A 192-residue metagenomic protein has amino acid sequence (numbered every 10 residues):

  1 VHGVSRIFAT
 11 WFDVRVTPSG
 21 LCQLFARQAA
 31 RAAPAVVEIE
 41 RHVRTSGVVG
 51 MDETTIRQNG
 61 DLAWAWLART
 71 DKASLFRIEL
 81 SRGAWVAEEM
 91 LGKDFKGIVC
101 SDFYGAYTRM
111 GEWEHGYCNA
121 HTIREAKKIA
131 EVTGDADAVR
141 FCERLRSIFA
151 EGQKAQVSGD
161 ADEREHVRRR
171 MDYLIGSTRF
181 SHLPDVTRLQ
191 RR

Functional and structural regions predicted by a protein language model:
V1-R192: Catalytic center-proximal scaffold of phosphoryl-transfer enzymes
